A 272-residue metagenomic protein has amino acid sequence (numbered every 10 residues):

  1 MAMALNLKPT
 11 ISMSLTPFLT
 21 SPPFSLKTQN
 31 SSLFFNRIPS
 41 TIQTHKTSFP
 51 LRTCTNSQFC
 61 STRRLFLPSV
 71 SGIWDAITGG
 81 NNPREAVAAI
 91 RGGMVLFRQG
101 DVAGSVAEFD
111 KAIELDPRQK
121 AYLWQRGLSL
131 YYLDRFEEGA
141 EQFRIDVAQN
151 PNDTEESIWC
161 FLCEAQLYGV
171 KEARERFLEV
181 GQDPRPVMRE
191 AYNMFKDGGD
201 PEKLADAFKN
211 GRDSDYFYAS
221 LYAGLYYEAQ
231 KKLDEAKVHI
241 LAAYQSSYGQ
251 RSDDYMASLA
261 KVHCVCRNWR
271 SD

Functional and structural regions predicted by a protein language model:
M1-Q58: N-terminal chloroplast transit peptides
P83, P117, P151-N152, G181-Q182 (+2 more regions): Short coil turns that delineate tetratricopeptide repeat
M94, L128, L162-E164, L225 (+2 more regions): Residue-level recognition of tetratricopeptide repeat
